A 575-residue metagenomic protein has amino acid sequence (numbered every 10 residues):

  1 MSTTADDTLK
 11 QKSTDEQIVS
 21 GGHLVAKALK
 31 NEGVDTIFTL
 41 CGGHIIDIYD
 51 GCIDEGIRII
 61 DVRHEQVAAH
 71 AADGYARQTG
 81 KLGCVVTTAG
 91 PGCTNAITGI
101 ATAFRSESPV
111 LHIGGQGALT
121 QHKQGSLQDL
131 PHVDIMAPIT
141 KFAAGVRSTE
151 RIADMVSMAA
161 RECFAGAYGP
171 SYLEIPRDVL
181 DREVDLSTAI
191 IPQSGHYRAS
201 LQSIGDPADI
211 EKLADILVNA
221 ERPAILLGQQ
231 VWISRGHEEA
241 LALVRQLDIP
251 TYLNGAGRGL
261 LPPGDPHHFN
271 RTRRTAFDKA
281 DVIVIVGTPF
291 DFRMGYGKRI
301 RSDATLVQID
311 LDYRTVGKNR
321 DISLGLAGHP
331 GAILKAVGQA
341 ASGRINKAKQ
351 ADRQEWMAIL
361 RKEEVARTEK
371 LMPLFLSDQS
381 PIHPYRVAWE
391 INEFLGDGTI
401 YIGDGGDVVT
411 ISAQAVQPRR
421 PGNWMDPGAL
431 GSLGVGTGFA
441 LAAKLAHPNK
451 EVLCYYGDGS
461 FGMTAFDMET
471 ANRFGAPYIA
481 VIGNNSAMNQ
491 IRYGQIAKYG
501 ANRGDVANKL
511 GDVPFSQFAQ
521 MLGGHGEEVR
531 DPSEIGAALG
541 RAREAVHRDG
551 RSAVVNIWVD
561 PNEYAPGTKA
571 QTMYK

Functional and structural regions predicted by a protein language model:
S2-E16, E150, D303-G405, R530-G536 (+2 more regions): Phosphate/pyrophosphate-binding active-site segments
T3-L9, G114-V156, R177, L253-I359 (+2 more regions): Glycine-rich, acidic loop regions that bind phosphate or pyrophosphate groups
E16, M158, E162-N219, E369-M372: Conformationally flexible catalytic loops at phosphate/diphosphate-handling active centers
H23-V34, G74-G80, F104, E162-A167 (+6 more regions): Glycine-rich phosphate/diphosphate-binding loops that line cofactor/substrate pockets in enzymes
V25, L40-G43, I48-D50, R361-K444: Active-site diphosphate/adenylate-binding microenvironment
L29, D35-T39, R58-I60, Q78-G117 (+4 more regions): A short, small-residue-rich loop immediately preceding and capping a beta-strand
R77, L227-I309, P418-K450, G462-F466 (+4 more regions): Glycine-rich, anion-gripping cofactor-binding loops and their flanking helix/strand elements in enzyme active sites
Q121-Q128, R274-F277, G317-N319, G325-A327 (+4 more regions): Thiamine diphosphate
